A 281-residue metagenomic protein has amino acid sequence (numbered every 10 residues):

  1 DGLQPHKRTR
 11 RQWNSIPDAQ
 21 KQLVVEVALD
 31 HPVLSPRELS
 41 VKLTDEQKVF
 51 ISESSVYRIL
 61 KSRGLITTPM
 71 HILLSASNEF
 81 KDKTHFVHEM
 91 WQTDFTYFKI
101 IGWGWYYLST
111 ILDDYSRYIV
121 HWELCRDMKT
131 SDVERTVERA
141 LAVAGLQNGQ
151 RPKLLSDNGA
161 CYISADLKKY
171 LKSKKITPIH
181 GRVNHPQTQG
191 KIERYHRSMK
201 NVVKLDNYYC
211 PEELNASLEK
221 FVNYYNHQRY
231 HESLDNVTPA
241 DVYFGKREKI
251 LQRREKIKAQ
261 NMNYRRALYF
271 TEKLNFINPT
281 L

Functional and structural regions predicted by a protein language model:
D1-M90, P186, F244-I250: Basic, flexible linker segments flanking DNA-binding modules in nucleic acid-interacting mobile-element proteins
P5-R8, L73-S75, M90-Q92, S198-L205 (+1 more regions): Short, structured secondary-structure boundary patches
V24, L39, V56, V133 (+3 more regions): Hydrophobic/aromatic residues in well-formed alpha-helices
L29, K61, A142, N226-H227: Residues at helix-coil transition
E38, M70, Q147, R151 (+2 more regions): Short, polar/charged, Gly/Pro-enriched helix-capping and turn/loop motifs at alpha-helix termini and inter-helix linkers
F50, L65-I66, F80-L108, L112-Y224: RNase H-like DDE/DDD metal-dependent nuclease/strand-transfer catalytic core used by mobile genetic elements
K172-I176, R197-L281: C-terminal domain-tail junction helix/linker
